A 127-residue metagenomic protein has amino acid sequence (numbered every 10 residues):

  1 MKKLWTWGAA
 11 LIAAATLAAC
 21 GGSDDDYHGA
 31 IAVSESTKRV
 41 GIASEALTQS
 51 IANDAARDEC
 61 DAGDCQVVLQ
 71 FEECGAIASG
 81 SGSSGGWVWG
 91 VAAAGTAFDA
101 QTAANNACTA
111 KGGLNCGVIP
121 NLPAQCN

Functional and structural regions predicted by a protein language model:
K2-A9, C20-N127: Helix-coil modules at protein/domain termini and other flexible surface or pore-lining loops, especially C-terminal
A15-A19: C-terminal motif of bacterial Sec signal peptides marking the signal peptidase cleavage site
